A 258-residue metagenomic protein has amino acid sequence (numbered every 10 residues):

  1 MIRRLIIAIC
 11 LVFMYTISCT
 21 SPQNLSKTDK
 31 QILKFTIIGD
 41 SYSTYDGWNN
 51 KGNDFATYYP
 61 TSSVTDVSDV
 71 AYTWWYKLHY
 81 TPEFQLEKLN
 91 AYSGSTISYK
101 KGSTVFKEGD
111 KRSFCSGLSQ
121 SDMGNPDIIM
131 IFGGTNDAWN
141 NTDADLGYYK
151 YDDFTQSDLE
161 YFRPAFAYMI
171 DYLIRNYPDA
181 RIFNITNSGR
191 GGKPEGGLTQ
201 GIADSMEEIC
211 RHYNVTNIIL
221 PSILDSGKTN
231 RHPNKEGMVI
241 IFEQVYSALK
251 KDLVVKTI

Functional and structural regions predicted by a protein language model:
M1-R4: Positively charged n-region of N-terminal signal peptides that target proteins for export
I7-T16: Bacterial N-terminal signal peptides
L25-S68: Short glycine-rich His-centered loop
K34-G39, S43-T44, L86-A91, D127-G133 (+3 more regions): Structural recognition of the beta-strand scaffold that forms the well-ordered cores of secreted hydrolase catalytic
K51-G147, Y151, K193, L198-Q200 (+1 more regions): Conserved SGNH/GDSL esterase-like catalytic core that processes O-acyl groups on lipids and polysaccharides
A180-P221, Q244: Substrate-gating cap/lid alpha-helix
K228-I258: Histidine-centered active-site loop/cap adjacent to the catalytic His in serine esterases/O-acetyl transfer systems
